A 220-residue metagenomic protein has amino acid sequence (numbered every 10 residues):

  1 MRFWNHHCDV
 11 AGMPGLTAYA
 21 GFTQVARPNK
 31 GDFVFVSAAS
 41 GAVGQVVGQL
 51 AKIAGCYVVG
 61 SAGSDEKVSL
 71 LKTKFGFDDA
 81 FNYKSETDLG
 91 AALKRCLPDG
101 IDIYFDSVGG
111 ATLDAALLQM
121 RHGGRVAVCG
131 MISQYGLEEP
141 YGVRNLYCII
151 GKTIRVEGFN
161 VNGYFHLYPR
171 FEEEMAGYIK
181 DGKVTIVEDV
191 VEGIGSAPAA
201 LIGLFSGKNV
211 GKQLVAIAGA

Functional and structural regions predicted by a protein language model:
M1-A38, K183: NAD(P)H dinucleotide-binding glycine-rich loop of Rossmann-like/cofactor-binding domains, especially the beta1-alpha1
P14-T17, A42-V43, A111-T112: Hydrophobic/small residue at the entry helix of a nucleotide-binding pocket
Q24-N29, L50, C96-P98: Glycine-rich helix-loop-beta junction characteristic of Rossmann-like nucleotide cofactor-binding loops
S40, G44, G48: N-terminal Rossmann NAD(P)H-binding glycine-rich loop of SDR-like oxidoreductase domains
K52-A115, E138, N162: Adenosine-nucleotide cofactor-binding segment
D79-K84, D189-S196: Short acidic-hydrophobic, aromatic-tinged amphipathic segments that line or gate anion-handling sites
A111-V184, I217-A220: Glycine-rich phosphate-binding loop and adjacent beta-alpha segment of Rossmann(oid) nucleotide-cofactor-binding
D181-V190, P198-A220: C-terminal capping/lid region of NAD(P)-dependent oxidoreductase domains
